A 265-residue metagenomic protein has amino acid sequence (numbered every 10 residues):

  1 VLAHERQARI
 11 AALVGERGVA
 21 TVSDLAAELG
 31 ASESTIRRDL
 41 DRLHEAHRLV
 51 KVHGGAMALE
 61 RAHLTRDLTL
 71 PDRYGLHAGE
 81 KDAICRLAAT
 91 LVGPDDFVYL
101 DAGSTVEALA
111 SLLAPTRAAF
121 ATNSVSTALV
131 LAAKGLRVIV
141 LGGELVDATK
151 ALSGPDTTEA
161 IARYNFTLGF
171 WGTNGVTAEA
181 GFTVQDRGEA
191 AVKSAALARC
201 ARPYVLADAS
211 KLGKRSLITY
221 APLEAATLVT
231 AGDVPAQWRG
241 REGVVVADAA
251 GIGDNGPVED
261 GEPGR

Functional and structural regions predicted by a protein language model:
L2-A12, E16-S23, G30, E45 (+1 more regions): Conserved phosphate- and dinucleotide-binding cores of soluble alpha/beta proteins, encompassing both enzyme active
L2-Y99, A110-P115, A119-F120, A132-L136: HTH-adjacent hinge/linker in prokaryotic transcriptional regulators
S104-T105, T127: A generic "binding-loop/recognition-motif" signal
T105-L109, L212-R215: Short glycine/serine/threonine-rich phosphate/pyrophosphate-binding segments that cradle anionic phosphate groups
